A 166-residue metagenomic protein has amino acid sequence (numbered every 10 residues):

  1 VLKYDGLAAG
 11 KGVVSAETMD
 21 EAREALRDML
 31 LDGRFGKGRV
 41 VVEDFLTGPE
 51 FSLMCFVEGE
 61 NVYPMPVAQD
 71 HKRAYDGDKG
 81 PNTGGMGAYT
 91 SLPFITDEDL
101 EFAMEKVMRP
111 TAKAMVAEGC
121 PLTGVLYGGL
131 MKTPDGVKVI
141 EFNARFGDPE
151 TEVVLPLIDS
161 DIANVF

Functional and structural regions predicted by a protein language model:
G6-G10: Short glycine-enriched loop/turn motifs at secondary-structure junctions
G12-V153: Internal nucleotide-binding/catalytic subdomain
D148, P156-S160, V165: Conserved, structured core segments of small domains
